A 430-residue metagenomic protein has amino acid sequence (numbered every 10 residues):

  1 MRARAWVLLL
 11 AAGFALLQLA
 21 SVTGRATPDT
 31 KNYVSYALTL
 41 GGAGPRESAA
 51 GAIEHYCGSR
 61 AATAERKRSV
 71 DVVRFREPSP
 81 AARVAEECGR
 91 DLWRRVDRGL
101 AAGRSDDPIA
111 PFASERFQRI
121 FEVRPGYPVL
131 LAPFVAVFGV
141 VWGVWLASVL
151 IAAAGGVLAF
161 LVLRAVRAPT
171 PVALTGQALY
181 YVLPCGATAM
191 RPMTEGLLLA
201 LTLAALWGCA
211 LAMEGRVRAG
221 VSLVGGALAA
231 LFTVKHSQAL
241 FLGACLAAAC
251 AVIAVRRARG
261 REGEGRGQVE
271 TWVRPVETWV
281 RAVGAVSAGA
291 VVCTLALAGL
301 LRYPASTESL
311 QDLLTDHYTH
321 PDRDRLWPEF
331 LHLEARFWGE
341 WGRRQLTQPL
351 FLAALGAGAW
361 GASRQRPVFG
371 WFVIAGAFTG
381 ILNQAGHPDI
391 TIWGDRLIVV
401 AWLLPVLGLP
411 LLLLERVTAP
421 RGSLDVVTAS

Functional and structural regions predicted by a protein language model:
M1-V22, T63-A64, R281-G289, A419-P420 (+1 more regions): Start-transfer (signal-anchor) and selected internal transmembrane alpha helices of multi-pass inner/ER membrane
L10-A11, R364-H387: Transmembrane alpha-helix segments characteristic of polytopic inner-membrane glycan-assembly/cell-envelope
P45-V123: Interfacial juxtamembrane loops and adjacent helix segments that form the catalytic/substrate-binding surfaces
A159-V182: Transmembrane-helix signature of polytopic, membrane-embedded enzymes that assemble or transfer cell-envelope glycans
A187-L198: Short acidic/glycine- and proline-prone juxtamembrane loop motifs at membrane-interface regions of multi-pass membrane
A205-G220: Membrane-interface transmembrane helices that cradle and orient dolichyl/undecaprenyl
G220-H236, F241-L246: Membrane-interface alpha helices of multi-pass inner-membrane proteins
G339-G370, G380: Hydrophobic, aromatic-rich transmembrane alpha-helices and their immediate juxtamembrane boundary segments
